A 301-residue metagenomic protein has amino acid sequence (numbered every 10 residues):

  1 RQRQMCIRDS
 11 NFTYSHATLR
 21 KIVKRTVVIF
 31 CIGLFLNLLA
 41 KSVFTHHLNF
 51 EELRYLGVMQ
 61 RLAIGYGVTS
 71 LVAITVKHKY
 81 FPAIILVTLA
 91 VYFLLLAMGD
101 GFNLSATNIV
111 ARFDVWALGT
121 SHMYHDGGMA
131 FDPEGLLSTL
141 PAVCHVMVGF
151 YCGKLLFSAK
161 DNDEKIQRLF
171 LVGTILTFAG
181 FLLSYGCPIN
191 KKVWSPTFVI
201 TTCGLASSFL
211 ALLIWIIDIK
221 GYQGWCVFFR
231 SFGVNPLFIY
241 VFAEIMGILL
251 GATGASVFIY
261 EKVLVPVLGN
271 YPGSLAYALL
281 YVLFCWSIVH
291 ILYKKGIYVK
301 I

Functional and structural regions predicted by a protein language model:
R1, Y55, M59-G67, L140-V148 (+2 more regions): Membrane-embedded alpha-helical segments of multi-pass membrane proteins, especially the transmembrane helices
Q2-I7: Short, small-residue-biased leader/transition segments that mark boundaries at the very start of proteins
S10-Y14, T75-P82, L156-E164, L212-F228: Membrane-interface junctions at the ends of membrane-embedded or membrane-associated helices
F12-N37, K41-T69, A73-A90, Q167-G173 (+2 more regions): Transmembrane alpha-helical segments and their boundary/interface "anchor" motifs in multi-pass integral membrane
H78-C144: Long hydrophobic alpha-helical segments that form multi-pass transmembrane helix bundles in integral membrane proteins
F131-A179: A conserved active-site cap/scaffold subdomain adjacent to cofactor or substrate pockets
D132-A142, K191-S207, Q223-C226, R230-I239 (+1 more regions): Membrane-interface transmembrane-helix boundary segments in multi-pass integral membrane proteins
I166-F178, P196, I219-M246, Y298-I301: Functional transmembrane helices that form membrane-embedded active or gating regions
